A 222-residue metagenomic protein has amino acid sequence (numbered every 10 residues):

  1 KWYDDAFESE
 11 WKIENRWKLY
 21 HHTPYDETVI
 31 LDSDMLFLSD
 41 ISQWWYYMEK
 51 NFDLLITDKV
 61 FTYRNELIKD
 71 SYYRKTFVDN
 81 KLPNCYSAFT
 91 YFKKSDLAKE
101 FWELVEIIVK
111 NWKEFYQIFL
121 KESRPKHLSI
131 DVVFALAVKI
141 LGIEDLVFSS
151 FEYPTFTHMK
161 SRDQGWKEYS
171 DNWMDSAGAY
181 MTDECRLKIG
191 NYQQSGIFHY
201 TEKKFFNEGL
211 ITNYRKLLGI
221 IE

Functional and structural regions predicted by a protein language model:
K1-T23: Active-site-proximal specificity loops/subdomain of glycosyltransferases
N15, C85-S87, F92: A conserved catalytic-core signature of glycosyltransferases
L19, L54, F89-Y91: Conserved hydrophobic/aromatic beta-strand scaffold that supports enzyme active sites
T23, K93-L97: Short loop segments at secondary-structure junctions
T28: Short aromatic/hydrophobic "clamp" motif used to bind/position activated sugar donors
D32-L36: The conserved acidic donor/metal-binding loop of glycosyltransferases
S39-T76: Conserved donor-nucleotide/metal-binding helix-loop-beta segment in metal-dependent transferases, i.e., the alpha-helix
N80-Y86, D96-E222: A glycosyltransferase accessory/donor-loop signature
